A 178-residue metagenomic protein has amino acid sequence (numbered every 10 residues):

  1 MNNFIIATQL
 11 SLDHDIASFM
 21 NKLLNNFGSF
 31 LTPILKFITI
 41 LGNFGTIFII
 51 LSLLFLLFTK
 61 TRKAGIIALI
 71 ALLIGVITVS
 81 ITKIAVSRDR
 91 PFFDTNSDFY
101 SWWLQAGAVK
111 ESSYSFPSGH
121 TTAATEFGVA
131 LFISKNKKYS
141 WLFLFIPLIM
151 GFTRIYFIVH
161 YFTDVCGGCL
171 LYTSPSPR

Functional and structural regions predicted by a protein language model:
M1-F48, I81-V109: N-terminal transmembrane-helix/juxtamembrane module of multi-pass inner/ER membrane proteins
G28-L31, K60-G65, K135-W141: Membrane-helix interface segments
I47-I50, V165: Transmembrane-embedded, aromatic-rich helix segments that form part of the hydrophobic channel/pocket engaging
L54-T78: Interfacial segments of alpha-helical transmembrane regions
F55, V79-S87, F132: Membrane-water interface at transmembrane helix exits
F58-T59, S87, I158-Y161: Short helix-capping/hinge motifs at transmembrane helix termini and TM-loop junctions
W102-S174: Membrane-embedded catalytic cores of phosphoryl/pyrophosphoryl-handling enzymes
S176-R178: Positively charged, low-complexity/disordered segments
